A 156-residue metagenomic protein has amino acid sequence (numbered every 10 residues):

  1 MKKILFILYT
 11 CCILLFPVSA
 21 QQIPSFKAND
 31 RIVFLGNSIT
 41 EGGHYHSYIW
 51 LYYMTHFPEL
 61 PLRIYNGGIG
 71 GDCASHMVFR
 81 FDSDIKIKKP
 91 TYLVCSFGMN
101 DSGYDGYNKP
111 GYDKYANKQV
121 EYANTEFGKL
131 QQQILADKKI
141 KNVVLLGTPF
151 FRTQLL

Functional and structural regions predicted by a protein language model:
M1-L35, I39-L62, I87-T91: N-terminal secretory targeting modules
F26, S47-P61, D72, H76-L156: Alpha-helical cap/lid subdomain in secreted, periplasmic, or secretory-pathway luminal O-acyl-processing enzymes
F34-L35, N66, L145: A structural signal for the hydrophobic beta-strands that form the central parallel beta-sheet of Rossmann-like
S38, I69, M99: Active-site metal-binding loops of divalent metal-dependent hydrolases
Y65-G71: Thiol-based oxidoreductase modules, predominantly thioredoxin-like and allied folds used for disulfide exchange
